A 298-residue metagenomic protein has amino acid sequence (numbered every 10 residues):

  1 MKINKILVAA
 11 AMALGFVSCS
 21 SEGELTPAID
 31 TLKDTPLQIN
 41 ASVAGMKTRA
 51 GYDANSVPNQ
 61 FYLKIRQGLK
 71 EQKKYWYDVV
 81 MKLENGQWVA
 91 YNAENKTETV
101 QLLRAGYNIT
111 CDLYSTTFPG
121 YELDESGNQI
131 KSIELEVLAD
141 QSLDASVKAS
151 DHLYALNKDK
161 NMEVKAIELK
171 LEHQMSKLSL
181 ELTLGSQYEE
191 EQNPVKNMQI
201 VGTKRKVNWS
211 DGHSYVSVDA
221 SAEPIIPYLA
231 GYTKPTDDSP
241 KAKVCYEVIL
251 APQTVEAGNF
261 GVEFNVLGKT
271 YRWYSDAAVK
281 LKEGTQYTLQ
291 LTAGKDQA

Functional and structural regions predicted by a protein language model:
K2-A298: Sec-type signal peptide cleavage vicinity
